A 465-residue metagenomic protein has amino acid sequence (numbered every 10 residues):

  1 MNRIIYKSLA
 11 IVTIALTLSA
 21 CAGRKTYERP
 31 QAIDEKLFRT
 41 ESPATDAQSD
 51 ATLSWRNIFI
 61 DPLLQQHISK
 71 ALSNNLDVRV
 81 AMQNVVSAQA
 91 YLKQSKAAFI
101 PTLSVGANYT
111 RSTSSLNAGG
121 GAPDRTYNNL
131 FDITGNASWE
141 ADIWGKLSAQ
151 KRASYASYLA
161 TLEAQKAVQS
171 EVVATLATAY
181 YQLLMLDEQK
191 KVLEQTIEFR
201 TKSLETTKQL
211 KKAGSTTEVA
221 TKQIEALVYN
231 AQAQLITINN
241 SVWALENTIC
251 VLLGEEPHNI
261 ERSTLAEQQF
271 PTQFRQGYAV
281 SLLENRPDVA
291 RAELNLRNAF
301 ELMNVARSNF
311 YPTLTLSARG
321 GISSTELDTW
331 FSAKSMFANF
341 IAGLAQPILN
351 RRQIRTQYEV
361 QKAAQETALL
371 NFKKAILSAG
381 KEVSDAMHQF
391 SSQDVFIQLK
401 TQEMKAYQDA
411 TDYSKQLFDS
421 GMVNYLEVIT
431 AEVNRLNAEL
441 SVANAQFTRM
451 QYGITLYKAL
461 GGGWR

Functional and structural regions predicted by a protein language model:
M1-A10: Bacterial N-terminal signal peptides that target proteins for export
R3-I4, A22, P257, F270 (+2 more regions): Acidic, low-complexity, intrinsically disordered peripheral segments
A10-T17: Bacterial N-terminal signal peptides
C21-E41, S69-D142, V242-I260, Q273 (+3 more regions): A small-residue-enriched
S42-K70: Regulatory alphaC helix of protein kinase catalytic domains
R79-V80, K96-A97, A141-Q169, V219 (+7 more regions): Sec/SRP-type N-terminal targeting helices
L147, A156, E163-Y278, Q389 (+3 more regions): Periplasmic alpha-helical coiled-coil/stalk elements that build and connect Gram-negative outer-membrane
K211-S215, F418-M422, A459-G463: A short glycine-centered flexible hinge/capping loop motif at secondary-structure junctions
